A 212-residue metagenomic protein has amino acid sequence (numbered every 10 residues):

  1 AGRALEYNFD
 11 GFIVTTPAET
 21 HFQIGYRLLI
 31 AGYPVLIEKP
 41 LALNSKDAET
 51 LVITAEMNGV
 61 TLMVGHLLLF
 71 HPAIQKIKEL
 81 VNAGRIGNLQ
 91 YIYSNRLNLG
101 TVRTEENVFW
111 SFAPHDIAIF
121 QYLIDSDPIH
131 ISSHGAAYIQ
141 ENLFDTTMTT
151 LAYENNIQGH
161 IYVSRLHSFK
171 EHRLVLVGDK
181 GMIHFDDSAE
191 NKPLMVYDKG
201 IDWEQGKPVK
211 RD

Functional and structural regions predicted by a protein language model:
A1-G2, R96, A136: Conserved SAM/SAH-binding loop
A1-T54: Beta-loop-alpha module in the N-terminal Rossmann-like domain of NAD(P)-dependent dehydrogenases, especially those
E19, A42-R103, D116: A contiguous active-site-proximal alpha/beta segment in oxidoreductase catalytic domains
A31-Y33, N58-V60, I157: A short helix->loop->beta-strand "cap" motif at the edges of active sites that frequently abuts
I37, L62-V64, F185: Hydrophobic residues in well-ordered beta-strands that form the structural core
P114-K199: Contiguous beta-strand/loop segments that form the cofactor/metal-binding neighborhood of enzyme cores
K207-D212: C-terminal helical cap and adjacent loop that interface with cofactors, partners, or active-site loops
